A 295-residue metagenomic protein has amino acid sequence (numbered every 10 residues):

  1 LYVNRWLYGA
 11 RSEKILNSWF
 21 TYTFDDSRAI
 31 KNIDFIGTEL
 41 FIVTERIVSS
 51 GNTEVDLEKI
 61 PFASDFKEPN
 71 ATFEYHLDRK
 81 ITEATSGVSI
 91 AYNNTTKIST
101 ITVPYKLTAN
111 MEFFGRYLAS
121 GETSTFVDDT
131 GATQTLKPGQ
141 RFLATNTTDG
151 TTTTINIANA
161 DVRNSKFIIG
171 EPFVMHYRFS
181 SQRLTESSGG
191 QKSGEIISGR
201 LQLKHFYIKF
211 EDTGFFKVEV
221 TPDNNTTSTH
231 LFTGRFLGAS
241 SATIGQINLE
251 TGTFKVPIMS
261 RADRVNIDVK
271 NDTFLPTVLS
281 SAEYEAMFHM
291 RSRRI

Functional and structural regions predicted by a protein language model:
L1-I295: Beta-sheet repeat architectures centered on beta-propellers
